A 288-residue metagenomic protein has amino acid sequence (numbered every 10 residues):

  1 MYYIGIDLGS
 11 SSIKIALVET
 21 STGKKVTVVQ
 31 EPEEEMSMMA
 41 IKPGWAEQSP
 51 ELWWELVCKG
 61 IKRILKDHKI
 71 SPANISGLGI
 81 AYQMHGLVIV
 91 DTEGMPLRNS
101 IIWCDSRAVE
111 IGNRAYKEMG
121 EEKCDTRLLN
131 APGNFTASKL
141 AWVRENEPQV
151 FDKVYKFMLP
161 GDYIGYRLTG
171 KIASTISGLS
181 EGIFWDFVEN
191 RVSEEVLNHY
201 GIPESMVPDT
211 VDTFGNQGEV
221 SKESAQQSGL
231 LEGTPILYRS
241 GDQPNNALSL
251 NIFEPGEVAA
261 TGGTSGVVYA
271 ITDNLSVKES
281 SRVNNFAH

Functional and structural regions predicted by a protein language model:
M1-R98, E110, K153, P208 (+2 more regions): N-terminal glycine/serine-rich phosphate-binding loop of ATP-dependent small-molecule kinases, especially carbohydrate
Y2, L8-S10, K123-G241: Gly/Ser/Thr-rich active-site cleft segment
Y3, D7, K42, I75-G79 (+7 more regions): Short glycine/serine/threonine-biased micro-segments
Q30, E35, E110, T213-Q227 (+1 more regions): Acidic-glycine-rich active-site phosphate/pyrophosphate-binding loop
P50-W53, V57, A108, T136 (+2 more regions): Conserved donor sugar-nucleotide recognition element shared by glycan-biosynthetic enzymes
L87-T92, P96-R114, V154, M158-S193 (+1 more regions): Glycine-rich phosphate-binding loop of actin/hexokinase-like ATP-binding domains
K117-K123: Conserved FAD-binding subdomain of flavin-dependent enzymes
